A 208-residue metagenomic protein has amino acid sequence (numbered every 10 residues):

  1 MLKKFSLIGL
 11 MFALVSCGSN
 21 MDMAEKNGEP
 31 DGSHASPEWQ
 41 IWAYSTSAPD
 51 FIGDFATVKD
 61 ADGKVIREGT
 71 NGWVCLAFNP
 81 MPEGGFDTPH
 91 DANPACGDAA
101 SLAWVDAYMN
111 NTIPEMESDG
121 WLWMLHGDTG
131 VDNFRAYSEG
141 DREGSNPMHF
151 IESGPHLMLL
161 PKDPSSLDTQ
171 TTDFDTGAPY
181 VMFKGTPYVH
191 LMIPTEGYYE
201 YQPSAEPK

Functional and structural regions predicted by a protein language model:
M1-L2, A24: Generic N-terminal leader/processing signal
L2-L10: Sec-dependent signal peptide recognition, specifically the positively charged N-region followed immediately by
V15-S16: C-terminal motif of bacterial Sec signal peptides marking the signal peptidase cleavage site
S19-M21: Signal peptide cleavage region of secreted peptide precursors
M23-K208: Primary mode marks residue(s) on the alpha4-beta5-alpha5 output face of response regulator receiver
